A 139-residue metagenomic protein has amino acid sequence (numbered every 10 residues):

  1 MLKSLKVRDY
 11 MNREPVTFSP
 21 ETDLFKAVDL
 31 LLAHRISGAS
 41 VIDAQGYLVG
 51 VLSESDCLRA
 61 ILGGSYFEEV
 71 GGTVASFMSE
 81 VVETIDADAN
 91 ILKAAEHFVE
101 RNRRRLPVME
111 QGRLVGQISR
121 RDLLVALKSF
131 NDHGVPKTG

Functional and structural regions predicted by a protein language model:
M1-E14, S53-T84, D88-V99, L114 (+1 more regions): Tandem CBS (Bateman) regulatory domains
F18-R35, I42, T84-N102, M109 (+2 more regions): The conserved cystathionine-beta-synthase
L31-H34, A39-S55, F98, L106-D122: A glycine-centered beta-loop-beta connector
T73, R104-L106: C-terminal basic regulatory modules in eukaryotic proteins
